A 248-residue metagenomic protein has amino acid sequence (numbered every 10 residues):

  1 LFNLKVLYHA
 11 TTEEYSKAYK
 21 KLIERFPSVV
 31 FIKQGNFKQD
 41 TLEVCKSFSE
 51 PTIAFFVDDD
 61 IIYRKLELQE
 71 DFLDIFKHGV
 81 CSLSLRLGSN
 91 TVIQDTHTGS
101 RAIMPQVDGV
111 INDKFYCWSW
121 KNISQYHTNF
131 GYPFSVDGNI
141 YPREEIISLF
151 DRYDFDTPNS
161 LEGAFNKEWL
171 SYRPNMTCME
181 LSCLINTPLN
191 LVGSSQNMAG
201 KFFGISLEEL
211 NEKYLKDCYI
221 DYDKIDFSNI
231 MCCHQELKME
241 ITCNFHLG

Functional and structural regions predicted by a protein language model:
L1-K33: Acidic donor-binding segment of Leloir-type glycosyltransferases
L4-H9, V57, S84-L87, E180-G193: Short beta-strand segments
F31, A54-F55, C81-R86, I140 (+1 more regions): A structural signal for short, well-ordered beta-strand segments and their strand-loop junctions that often border
I32-E43, Y63-R64: A short, glycine-/small-residue-rich helix N-cap motif at loop->alpha-helix starts within glycosyltransferase
L42-T52: Active-site nucleotide-sugar/metal-binding loop of Leloir-type enzymes
E50-I61: Short beta-strand-to-loop acidic/aromatic patch adjacent to the donor-nucleotide binding site
E67-D154: Conserved catalytic core of nucleotide-sugar-dependent glycosyltransferases
G138, E144, S148-G248: C-terminal catalytic/acceptor-binding lobe
